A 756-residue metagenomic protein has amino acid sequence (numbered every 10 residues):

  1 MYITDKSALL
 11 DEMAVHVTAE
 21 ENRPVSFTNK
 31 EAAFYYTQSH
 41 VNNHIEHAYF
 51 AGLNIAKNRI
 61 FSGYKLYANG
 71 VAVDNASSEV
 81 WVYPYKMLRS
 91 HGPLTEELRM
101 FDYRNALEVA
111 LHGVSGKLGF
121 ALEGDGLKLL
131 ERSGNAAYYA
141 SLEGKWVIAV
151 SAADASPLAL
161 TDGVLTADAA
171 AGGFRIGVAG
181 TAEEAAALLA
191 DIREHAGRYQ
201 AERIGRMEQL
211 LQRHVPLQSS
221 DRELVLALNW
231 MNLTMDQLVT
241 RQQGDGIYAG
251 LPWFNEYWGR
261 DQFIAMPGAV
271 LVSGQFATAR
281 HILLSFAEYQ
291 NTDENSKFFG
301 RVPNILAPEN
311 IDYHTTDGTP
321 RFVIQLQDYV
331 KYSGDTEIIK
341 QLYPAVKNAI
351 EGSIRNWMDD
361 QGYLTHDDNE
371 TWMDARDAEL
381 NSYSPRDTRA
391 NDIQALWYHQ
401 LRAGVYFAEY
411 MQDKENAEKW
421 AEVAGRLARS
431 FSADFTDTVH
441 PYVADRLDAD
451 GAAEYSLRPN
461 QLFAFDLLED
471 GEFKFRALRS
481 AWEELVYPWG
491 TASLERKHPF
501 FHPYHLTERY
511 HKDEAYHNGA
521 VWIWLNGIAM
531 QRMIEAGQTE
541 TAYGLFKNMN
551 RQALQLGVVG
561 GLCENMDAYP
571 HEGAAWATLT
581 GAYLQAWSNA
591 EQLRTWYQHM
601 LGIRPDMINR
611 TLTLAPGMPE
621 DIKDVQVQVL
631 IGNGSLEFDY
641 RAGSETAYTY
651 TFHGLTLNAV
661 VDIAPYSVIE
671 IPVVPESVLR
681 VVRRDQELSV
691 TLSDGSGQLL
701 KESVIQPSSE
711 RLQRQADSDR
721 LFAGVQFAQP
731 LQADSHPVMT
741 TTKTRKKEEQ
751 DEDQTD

Functional and structural regions predicted by a protein language model:
M1-Q218, Q275, Q538, N550-Q552 (+2 more regions): Terminal accessory carbohydrate-recognition/targeting modules of carbohydrate-active enzymes
Y2-K57, F254-Y257, I311-Y332, Y442-A481 (+4 more regions): C-terminal capping/lid segments that line or modulate ligand- or cofactor-binding pockets
A179-E184, H214-Y257, H281-H314, R355-R389 (+4 more regions): Extended glycan-interaction surfaces of carbohydrate-active proteins
L217-V225, V270-L283, Y329-K347, Y406-G425 (+3 more regions): Structural helix-adjacent loops and short alpha-helical linkers that scaffold large soluble proteins
L226, W230, R260-I264, A277-H281 (+9 more regions): Generic recognition of stable, solvent-exposed alpha-helical segments in well-folded globular domains
N229-E256, R260-V272, L731-E749: Conserved, compact domain cores that house catalytic/ligand-binding motifs in diverse enzymes and effector modules
R260-N291, N295, I311-D359, P385-A403: Substrate-binding cleft of carbohydrate-active enzyme catalytic domains
